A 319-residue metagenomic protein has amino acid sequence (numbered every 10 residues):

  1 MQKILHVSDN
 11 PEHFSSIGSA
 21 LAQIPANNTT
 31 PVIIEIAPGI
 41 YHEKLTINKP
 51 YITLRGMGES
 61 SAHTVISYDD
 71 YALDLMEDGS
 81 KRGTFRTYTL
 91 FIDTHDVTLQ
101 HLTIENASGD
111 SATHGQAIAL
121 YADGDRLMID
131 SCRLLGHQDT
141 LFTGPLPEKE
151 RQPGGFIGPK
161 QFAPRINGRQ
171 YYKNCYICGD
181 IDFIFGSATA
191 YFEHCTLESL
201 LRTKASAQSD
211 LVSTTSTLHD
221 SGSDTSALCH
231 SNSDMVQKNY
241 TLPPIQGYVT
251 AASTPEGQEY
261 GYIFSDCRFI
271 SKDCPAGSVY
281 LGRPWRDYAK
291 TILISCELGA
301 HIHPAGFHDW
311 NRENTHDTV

Functional and structural regions predicted by a protein language model:
Q2-A205, S209-D220, L228-V319: Sequence-level preference for short, compositionally simple segments enriched in small aliphatic or small polar residues
